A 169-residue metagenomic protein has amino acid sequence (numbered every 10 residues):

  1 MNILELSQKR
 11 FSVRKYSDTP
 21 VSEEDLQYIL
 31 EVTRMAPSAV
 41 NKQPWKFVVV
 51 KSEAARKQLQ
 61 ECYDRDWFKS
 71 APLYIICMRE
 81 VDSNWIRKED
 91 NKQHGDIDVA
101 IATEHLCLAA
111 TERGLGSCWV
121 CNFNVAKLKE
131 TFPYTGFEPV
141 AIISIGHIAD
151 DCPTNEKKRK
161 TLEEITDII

Functional and structural regions predicted by a protein language model:
I3-P20, A141-I169: C-terminal helix-cap and adjacent tail motif
D25, L30-E31, M35-A102: Glycine/small-residue-rich phosphate/adenosyl-binding loop
T33, I75, D90-T131, I143: Small-aliphatic-rich amphipathic alpha-helix that forms the alpha element of a beta-alpha
K42-W45, E112-L115, V140: Short secondary-structure junction motifs
K69-L73, L115, G136-V140: Short coil/turn connectors at secondary-structure junctions
V81-D82, F123-A126, A149: Acidic, glycine-rich active-site loops and adjacent beta-strand->loop/helix elements that engage anionic groups
K129-T135, P153-E156: Short proline/glycine-enriched turn/loop segments at secondary-structure junctions
